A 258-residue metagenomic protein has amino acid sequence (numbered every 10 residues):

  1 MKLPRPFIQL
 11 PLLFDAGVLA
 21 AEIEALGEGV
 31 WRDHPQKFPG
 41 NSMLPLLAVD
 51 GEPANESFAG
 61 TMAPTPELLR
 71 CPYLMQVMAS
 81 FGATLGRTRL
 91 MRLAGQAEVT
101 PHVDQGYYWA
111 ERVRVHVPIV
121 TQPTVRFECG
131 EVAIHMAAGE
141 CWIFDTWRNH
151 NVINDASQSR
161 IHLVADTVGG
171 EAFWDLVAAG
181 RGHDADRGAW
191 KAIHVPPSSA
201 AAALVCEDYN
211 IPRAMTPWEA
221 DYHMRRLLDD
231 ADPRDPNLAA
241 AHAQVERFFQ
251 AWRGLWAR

Functional and structural regions predicted by a protein language model:
M1-F81, R187-H194: Non-heme Fe(II)/2-oxoglutarate
A83-L85, A94-Q96, A110-R114, V120-Q122: Short connector loops at helix/strand junctions that flank enzyme active sites, especially segments positioning acidic
L90-Y108: Conserved short histidine dyad/triad with adjacent acidic residue
T100, P118-A138: A short beta-strand-loop-beta hairpin characteristic of the jelly-roll/cupin
T100-H102, V125-F127, F144-D145, N149-A156: Short beta-strand His + acidic residue motifs that chelate non-heme Fe in jelly-roll/DSBH and cupin folds
V113-P118, C141-I143, S157-D175: A short hydrophobic beta-strand segment most commonly corresponding to one strand of the jelly-roll/cupin
D166-A239: Charged, amphipathic alpha-helical linkers/stalks
R253-R258: C-terminal non-catalytic accessory extensions
